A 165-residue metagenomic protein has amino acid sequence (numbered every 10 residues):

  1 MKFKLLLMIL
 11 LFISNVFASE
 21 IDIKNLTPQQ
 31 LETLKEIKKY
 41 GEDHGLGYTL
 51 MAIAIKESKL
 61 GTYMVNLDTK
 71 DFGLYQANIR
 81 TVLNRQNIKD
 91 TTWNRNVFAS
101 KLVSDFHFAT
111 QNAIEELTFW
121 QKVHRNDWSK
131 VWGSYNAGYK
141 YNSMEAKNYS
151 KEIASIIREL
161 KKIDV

Functional and structural regions predicted by a protein language model:
K4-I13: Sec-dependent N-terminal signal peptides
S19-V165: Catalytic glycan-binding domains that act on GlcNAc-containing polysaccharides
